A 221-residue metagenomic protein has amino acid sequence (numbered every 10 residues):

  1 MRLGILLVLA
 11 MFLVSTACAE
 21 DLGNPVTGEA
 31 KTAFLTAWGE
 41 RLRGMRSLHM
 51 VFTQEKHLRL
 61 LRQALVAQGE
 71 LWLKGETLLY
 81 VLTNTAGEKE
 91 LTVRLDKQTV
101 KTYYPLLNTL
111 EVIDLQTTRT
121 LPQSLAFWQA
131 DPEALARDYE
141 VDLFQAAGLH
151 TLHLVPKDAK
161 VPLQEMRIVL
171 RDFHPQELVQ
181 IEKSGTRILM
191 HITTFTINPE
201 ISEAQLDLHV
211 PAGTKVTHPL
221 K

Functional and structural regions predicted by a protein language model:
M1-G4: Positively charged n-region of N-terminal signal peptides that target proteins for export
L6-V14: Bacterial N-terminal signal peptides
C18-A64, V210-K221: N-terminal leader/targeting segments and the immediate start of mature chains
W38, M50, Y80-V81, V100 (+3 more regions): Buried hydrophobic packing residues in well-ordered domains
R46-L48, A67-G69, E76, K89-L91 (+6 more regions): Envelope-exposed proteins and targeting segments
E70-Q123, I188: An acidic-aromatic
E111-I113, A134-L220: Gly/Pro-enriched, hydrophobic low-complexity segments that function as extracytoplasmic propeptides/linkers
L125-A130, R137-D138: Anionic-ligand binding region
